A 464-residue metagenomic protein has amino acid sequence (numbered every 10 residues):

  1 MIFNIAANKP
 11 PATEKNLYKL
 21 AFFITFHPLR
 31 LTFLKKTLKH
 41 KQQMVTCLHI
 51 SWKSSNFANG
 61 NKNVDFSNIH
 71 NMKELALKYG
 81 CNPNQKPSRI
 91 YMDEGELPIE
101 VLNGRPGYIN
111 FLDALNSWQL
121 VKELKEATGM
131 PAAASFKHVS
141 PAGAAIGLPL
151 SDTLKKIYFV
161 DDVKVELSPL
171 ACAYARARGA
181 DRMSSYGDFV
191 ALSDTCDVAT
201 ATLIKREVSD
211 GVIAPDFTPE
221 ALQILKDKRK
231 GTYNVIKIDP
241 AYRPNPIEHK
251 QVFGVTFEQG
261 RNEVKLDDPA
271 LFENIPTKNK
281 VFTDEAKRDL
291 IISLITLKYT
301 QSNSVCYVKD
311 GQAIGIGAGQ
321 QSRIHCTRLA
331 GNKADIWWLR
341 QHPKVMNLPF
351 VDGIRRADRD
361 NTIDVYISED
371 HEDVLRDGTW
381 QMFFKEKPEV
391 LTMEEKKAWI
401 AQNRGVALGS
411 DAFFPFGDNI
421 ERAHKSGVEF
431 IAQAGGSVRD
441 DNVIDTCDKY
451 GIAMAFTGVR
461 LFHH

Functional and structural regions predicted by a protein language model:
I2-K15, Q43-T46: Ser/Thr-rich, low-complexity intrinsically disordered segments
N4, K19, T25-P28, T32 (+3 more regions): Short, positively charged and aromatic/hydrophobic N-terminal segments
C47-D268, A286-S304: Active-site loops and adjacent core secondary-structure elements that bind or stabilize anionic groups
D93-R105, A180-Y186, G260-K280, A357-T379 (+2 more regions): Gly-rich Lys/Arg/Thr-decorated short loops/hinges at beta-loop-alpha junctions or inter-strand turns that position
A127-S135, V235-I238, S302-K309, L339-F350 (+1 more regions): Flexible, glycine/charged-enriched surface loops at secondary-structure junctions
A142-R182, I314-F413: Glycine- and Gly-Pro-enriched alpha-helical subdomains that act as flexible, kink-prone "lid/hinge" or packing modules
L192-S193, R206-I236, Y242, N403-L408 (+2 more regions): C-terminal binding/interaction regions
N274-I316: Internal active-site segments that recognize and position negatively charged phosphoryl groups and nucleotide moieties
